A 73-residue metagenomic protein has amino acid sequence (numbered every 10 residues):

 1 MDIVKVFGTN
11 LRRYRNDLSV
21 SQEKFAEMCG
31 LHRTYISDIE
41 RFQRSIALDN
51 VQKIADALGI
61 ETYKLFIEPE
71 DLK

Functional and structural regions predicted by a protein language model:
T9-M28: Short basic helix-loop element that most often maps to the first helix and adjoining turn of HTH DNA-binding modules
L11, F25-A26, I36-I39, L65: Conserved hydrophobic/aromatic packing and binding residues within compact polymer-binding modules
E23, T34, Q52: Residues within helix-turn-helix
G30-S45: Recognition helix of helix-turn-helix/homeodomain-like DNA-binding domains that insert into the DNA major groove
D49-K64: DNA major-groove recognition helix of helix-turn-helix/homeodomain DNA-binding modules
F66-K73: Short, charged recognition helix plus adjacent turn of helix-turn-helix-like nucleic-acid-binding domains
